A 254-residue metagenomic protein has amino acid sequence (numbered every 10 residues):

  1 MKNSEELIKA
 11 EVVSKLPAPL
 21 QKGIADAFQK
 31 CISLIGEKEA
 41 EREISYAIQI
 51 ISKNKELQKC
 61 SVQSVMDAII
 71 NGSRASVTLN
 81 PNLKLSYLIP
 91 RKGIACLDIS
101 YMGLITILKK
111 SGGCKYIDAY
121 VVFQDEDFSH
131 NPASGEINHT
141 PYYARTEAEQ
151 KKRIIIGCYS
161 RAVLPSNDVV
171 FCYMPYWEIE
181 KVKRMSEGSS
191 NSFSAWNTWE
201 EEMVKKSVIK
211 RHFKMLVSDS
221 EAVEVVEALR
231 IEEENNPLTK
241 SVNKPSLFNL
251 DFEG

Functional and structural regions predicted by a protein language model:
M1-S14, F248-G254: Intrinsically disordered, compositionally biased charged tails
V12-D219: Binding-interface segments
S207, V217-G254: Single-stranded nucleic-acid nicking/binding segments centered on His-rich, glycine/basic loops
